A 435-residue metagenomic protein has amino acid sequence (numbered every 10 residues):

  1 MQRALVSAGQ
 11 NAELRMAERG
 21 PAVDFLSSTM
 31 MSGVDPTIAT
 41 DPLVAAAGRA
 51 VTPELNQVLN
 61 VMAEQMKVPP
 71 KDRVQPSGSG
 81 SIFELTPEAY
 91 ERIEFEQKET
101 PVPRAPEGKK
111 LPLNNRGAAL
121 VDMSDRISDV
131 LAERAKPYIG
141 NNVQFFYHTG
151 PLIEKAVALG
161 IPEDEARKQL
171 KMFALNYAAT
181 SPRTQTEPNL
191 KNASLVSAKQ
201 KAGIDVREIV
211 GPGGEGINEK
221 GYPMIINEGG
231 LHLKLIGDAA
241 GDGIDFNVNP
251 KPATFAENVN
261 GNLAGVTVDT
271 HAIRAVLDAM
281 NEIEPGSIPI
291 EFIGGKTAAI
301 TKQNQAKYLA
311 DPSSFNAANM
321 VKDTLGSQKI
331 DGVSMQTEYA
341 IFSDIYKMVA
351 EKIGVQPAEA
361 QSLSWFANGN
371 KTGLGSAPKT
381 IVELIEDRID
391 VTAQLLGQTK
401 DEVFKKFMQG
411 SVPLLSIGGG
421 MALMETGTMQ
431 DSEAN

Functional and structural regions predicted by a protein language model:
M1-A8, N435: Short, intrinsically disordered N-terminal pre-domain segments
N11-E13, E18-P36, T40-N435: HhH-family (HhH-GPD) DNA N-glycosylase catalytic core used in base-excision repair
